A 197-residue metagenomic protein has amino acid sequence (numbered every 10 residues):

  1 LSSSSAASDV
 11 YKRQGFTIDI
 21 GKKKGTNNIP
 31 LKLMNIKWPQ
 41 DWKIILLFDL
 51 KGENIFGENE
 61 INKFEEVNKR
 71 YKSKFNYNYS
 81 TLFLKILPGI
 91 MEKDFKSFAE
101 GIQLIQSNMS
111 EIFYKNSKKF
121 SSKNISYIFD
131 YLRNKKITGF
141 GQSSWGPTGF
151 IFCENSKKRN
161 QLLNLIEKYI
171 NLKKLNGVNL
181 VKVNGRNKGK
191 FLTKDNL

Functional and structural regions predicted by a protein language model:
L1-A7, Y11: Single conserved hydrophobic/aromatic residue that forms the stacking wall/gate of nucleotide- or nucleobase-binding
A6-S8, L31-W38, F140: A generic local secondary-structure boundary/capping motif
D9-R13, L46-L50, Q142-S144: Short beta-strand segments
Y11-G25, I151-E154: Short beta-strand-to-turn element immediately C-terminal to the catalytic PLP-Schiff-base lysine in fold type I
G15-T17, K43-L46, T138-G141, N179: Structural motif
I18-K37, E65-Y71: Active-site glycine-rich loop that binds ribose-phosphate moieties when present
P39-D130, K135: Acyltransferase
I90-L197: Glycine-rich, charge-dense phosphate/pyrophosphate-binding loop(s) and the adjacent flexible "lid"/catalytic subdomain
